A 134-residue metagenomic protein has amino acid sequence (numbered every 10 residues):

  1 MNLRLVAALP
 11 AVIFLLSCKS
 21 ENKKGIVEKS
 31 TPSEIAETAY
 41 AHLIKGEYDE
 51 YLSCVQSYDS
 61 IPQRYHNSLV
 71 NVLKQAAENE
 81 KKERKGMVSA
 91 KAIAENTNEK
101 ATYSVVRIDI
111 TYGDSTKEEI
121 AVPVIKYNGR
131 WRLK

Functional and structural regions predicted by a protein language model:
M1-L16: Sec-dependent bacterial lipoprotein signal peptides
C18-K45: Short, low-complexity N-terminal intrinsically disordered segments enriched in polar/charged residues
S33-Y40, Y48, L52, V70 (+1 more regions): Extracytoplasmic/secreted envelope proteins and their assembly/folding machinery, especially bacterial periplasmic
G46-P62: Short, well-ordered alpha-helical segments enriched in acidic and aromatic residues
V70-E119: Surface-exposed, charged secondary-structure patches
K117-K134: Short beta-strand edge/turn micro-motifs at domain boundaries
